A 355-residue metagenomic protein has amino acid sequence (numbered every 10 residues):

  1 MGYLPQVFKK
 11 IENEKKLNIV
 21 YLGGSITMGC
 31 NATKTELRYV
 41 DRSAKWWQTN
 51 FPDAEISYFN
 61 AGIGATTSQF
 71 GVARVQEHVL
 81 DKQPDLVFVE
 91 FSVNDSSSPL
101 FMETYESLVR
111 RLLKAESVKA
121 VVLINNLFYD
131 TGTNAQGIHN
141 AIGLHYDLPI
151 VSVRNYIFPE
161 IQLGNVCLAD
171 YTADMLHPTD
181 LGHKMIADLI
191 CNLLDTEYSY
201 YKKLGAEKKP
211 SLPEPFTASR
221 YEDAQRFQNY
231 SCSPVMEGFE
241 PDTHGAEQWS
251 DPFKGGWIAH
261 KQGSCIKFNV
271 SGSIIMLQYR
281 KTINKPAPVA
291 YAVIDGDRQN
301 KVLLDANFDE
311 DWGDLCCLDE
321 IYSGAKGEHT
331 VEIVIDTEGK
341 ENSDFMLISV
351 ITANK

Functional and structural regions predicted by a protein language model:
M1-A61, R74-Q83, M276-Q278, T282-K285 (+3 more regions): Serine-esterase "nucleophile elbow" of acetyl-processing enzymes
Y3, G132-C232: Catalytic His-Asp segment of secreted/periplasmic serine-dependent ester chemistry enzymes
S25-I26, F51, N60-R74, D81-S97 (+2 more regions): Cell-envelope and extracellular/periplasmic
C30-T35, F70-V72, S98-F101, N134-Q136 (+1 more regions): Short, solvent-exposed loop/turn and secondary-structure capping segments
L37, D41, K45, A73 (+5 more regions): Solvent-exposed, polar/charged alpha-helical surfaces in well-ordered, non-transmembrane soluble domains, broadly
Q48-T49, Q76, L80, R110-V118 (+2 more regions): Sec-exported extracytoplasmic/periplasmic mature domains
F91-N94, E103-A141: Active-site segments of SGNH/GDSL-like serine hydrolases that catalyze O-acetyl group transfer/hydrolysis on lipids
D188-K355: Conserved catalytic region of serine esterases and O-acyltransferases that act on ester linkages in lipids
